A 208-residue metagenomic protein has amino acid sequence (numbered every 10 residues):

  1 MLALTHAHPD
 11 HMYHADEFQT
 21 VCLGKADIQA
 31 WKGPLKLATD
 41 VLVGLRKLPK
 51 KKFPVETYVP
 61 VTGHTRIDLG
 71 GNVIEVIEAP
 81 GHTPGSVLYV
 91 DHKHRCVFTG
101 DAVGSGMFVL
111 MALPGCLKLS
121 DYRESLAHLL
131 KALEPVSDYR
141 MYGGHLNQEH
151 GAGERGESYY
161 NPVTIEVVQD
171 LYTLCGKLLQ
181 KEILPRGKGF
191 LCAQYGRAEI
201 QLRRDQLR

Functional and structural regions predicted by a protein language model:
M1-D10, C22-K25, E78-G81, F98-G100 (+1 more regions): Active-site neighborhood of phospho(di)ester-bond hydrolases with catalytic His/Asp-centered motifs
M1-D68, E166-V167: Active-site HxH/HxHxD metal-binding segment of metal-dependent hydrolases
H8, D27, F108-V109, L113 (+1 more regions): Flexible, active-site-proximal loop/turn residues at the rims of small-molecule/cofactor binding pockets and catalytic
H11-H14, A30-K32, G106-F108, E149-G153: Short catalytic/ligand-binding loop motif for oxyanion handling, primarily in non-cytosolic enzymes, centered on
Y13, K52-E124, H128: Catalytic core of the metallo-beta-lactamase
H14-E17, P34-K36, H92, M111 (+1 more regions): Short amphipathic alpha-helical segments
K25-D27, P34-L37, V41, P80 (+3 more regions): Short, flexible active-site-adjacent loop segments at beta-strand->alpha-helix junctions, enriched in small/polar
A127-R208: Accessory terminal helices/loops
